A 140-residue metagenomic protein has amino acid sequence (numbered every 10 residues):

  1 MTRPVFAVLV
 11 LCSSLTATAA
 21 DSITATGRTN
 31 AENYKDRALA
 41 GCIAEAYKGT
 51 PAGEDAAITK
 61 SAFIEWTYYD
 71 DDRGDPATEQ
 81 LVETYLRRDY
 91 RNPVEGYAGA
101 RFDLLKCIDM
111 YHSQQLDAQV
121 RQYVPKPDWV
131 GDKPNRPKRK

Functional and structural regions predicted by a protein language model:
V5-T16: Bacterial N-terminal signal peptides
V8, D36-A38, D103: Secretory pathway export signals and precursors
T18-D21, K140: N-terminal soluble segments of membrane proteins
A20-T67: N-terminal secretory signal peptides
A56-K140: Compact alpha-helical subdomains of small soluble proteins
